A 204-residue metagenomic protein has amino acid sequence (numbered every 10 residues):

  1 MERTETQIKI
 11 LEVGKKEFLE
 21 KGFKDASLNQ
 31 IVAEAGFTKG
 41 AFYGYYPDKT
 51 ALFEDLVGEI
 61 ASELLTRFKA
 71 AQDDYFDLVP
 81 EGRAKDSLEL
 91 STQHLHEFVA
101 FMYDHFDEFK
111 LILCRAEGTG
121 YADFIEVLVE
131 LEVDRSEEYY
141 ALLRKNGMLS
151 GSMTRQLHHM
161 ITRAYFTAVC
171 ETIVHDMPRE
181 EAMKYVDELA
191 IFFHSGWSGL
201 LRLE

Functional and structural regions predicted by a protein language model:
K9-K16, E20, Q30, E34 (+6 more regions): Alpha-helical structural segments
S27-L28, D48: Residues that mark the N-terminal boundary/hinge immediately upstream of a DNA-recognition element
G36-Y46: Short hydrophobic/aromatic patch on the recognition helix
L65-S91, Y139-L149: Short, flexible, glycine-rich and Lys/Arg-enriched loop motifs at helix boundaries that contact anionic partners
F76, P80, H96-T119: Amphipathic alpha-helical segments used for helix-helix packing
E97-D104, G118-K145, Q156-R163: Amphipathic alpha-helical packing segments from all-alpha helical-bundle domains
Y140-F192, L201-E204: Hydrophobic/aromatic-rich alpha-helical bundle segments in the mid-to-C-terminal region
